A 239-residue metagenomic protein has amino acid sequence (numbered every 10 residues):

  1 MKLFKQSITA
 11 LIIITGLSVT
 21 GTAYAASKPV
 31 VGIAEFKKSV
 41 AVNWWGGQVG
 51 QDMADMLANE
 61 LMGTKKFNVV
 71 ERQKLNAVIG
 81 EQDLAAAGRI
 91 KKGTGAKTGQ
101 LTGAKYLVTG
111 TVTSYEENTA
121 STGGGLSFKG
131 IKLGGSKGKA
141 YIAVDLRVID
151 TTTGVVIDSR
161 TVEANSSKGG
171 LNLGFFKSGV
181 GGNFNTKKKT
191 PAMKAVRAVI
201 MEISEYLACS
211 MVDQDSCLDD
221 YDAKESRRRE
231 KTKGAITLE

Functional and structural regions predicted by a protein language model:
M1-A10: Bacterial N-terminal signal peptides that target proteins for export
T9, T22-A25, V155: Residue-level detector of intrinsically disordered, flexible termini and proteolytic processing junctions
T9-S18: Bacterial N-terminal signal peptides
G21-K92, A96, L101, K168 (+1 more regions): A structural "domain/chain start" motif
V30-E35, M56-E60, N68-V70, K105-T113 (+2 more regions): Soluble periplasmic/extracytoplasmic beta-strand elements of cell-envelope proteins
D83-I157, S167-T186, L238-E239: Surface-exposed short loop/turn segments
E163-N165: Short beta-strand edge segments in extracellular beta-sheet folds
